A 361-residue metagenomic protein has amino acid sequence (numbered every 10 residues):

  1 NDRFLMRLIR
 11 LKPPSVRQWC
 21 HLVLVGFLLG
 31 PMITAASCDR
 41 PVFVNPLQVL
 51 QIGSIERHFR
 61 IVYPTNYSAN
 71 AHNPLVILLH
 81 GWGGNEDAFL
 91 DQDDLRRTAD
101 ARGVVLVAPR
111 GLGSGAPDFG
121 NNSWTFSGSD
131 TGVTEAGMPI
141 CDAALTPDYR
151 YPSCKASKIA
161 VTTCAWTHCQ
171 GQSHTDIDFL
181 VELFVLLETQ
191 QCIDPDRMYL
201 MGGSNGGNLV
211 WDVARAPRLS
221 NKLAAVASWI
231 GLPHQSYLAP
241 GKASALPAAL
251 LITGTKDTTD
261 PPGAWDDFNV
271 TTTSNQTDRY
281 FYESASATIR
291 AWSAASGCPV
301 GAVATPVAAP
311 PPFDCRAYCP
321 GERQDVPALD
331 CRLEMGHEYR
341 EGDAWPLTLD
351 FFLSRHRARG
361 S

Functional and structural regions predicted by a protein language model:
N1-V16: N-terminal secretory signal peptides that target proteins for export/translocation
H21-P31: Bacterial N-terminal signal peptides
I33-L75, D87-V105, H168, Q172-I177 (+7 more regions): A domain-start/cap signature at the N-terminus of enzymes
I52-Y63, N70-Y199, D212, R218: Serine-hydrolase catalytic machinery in alpha/beta-hydrolase-like enzymes
G111, A227-H234, G254-D257: Active-site nucleophile loop of the alpha/beta-hydrolase fold
W166-G171, T272-Y280, R332-R340: Active-site rim elements
L232-A249, D266-D267: Flexible "cap/lid" loop of the alpha/beta hydrolase fold
A249-I252, T258, Y282-E283, I289-S361: C-terminal catalytic histidine-bearing segment of alpha/beta-hydrolase fold enzymes
